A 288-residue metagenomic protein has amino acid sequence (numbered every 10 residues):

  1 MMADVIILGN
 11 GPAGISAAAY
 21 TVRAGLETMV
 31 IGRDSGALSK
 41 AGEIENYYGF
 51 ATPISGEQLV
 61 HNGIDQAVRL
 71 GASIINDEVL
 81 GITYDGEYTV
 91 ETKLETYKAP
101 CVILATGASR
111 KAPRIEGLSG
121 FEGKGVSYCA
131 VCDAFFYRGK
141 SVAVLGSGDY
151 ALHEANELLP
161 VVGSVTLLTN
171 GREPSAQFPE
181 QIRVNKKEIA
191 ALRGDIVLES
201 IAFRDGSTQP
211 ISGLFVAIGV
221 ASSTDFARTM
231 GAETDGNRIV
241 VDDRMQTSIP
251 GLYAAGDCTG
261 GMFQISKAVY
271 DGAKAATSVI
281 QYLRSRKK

Functional and structural regions predicted by a protein language model:
M1-I6, M29, G36, I74-G139 (+2 more regions): FAD-binding core/adjacent interface of flavoenzyme oxidoreductases
A3-H61, Q66, K140-P174: Beta1-alpha1 glycine-rich phosphate/pyrophosphate-binding loop at the start of Rossmann-like nucleotide-binding domains
S16, Y20-T21, V102, E157 (+3 more regions): Hydrophobic/aromatic ligand-binding patch that stacks against planar heteroaromatic rings of cofactors or nucleotides
A18-A19, L152-N156, A255-K288: A conserved FAD-binding loop/helix module that cradles the flavin
L38, A112-P113, H153, I211 (+2 more regions): Glycine/Thr-rich phosphate-binding loops of Rossmann-like dinucleotide-binding domains
A67-D85, T89-E91, Y97, P160-V240 (+1 more regions): A Rossmann-like FAD-binding core segment of flavoenzymes
R114, G120-F136, I218-M262, K274-T277 (+1 more regions): FAD-site-proximal beta/loop scaffold in flavoenzymes
